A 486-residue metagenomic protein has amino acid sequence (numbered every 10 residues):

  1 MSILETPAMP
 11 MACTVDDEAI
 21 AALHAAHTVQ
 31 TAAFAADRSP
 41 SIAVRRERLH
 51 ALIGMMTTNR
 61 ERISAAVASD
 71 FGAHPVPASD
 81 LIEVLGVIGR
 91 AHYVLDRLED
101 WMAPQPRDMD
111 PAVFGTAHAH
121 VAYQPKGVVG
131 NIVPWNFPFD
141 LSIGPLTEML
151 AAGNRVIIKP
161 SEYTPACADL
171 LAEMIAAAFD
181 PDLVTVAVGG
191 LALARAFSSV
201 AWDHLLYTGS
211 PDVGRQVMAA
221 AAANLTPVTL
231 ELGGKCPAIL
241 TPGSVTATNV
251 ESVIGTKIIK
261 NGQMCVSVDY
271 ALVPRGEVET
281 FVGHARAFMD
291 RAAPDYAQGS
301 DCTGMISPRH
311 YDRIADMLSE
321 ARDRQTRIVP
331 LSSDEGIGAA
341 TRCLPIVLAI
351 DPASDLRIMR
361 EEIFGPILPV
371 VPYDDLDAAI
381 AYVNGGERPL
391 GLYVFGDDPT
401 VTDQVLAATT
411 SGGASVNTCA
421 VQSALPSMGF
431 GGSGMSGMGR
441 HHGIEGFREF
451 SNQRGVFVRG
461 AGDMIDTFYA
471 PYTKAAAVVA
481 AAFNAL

Functional and structural regions predicted by a protein language model:
M1-A119: N-terminal Rossmann-like NAD(P)+-binding subdomain of aldehyde/semialdehyde dehydrogenases
S2-I3, S41, I239, E335-G336 (+1 more regions): Conserved C-terminal structural/oligomerization subdomain of aldehyde/semialdehyde dehydrogenase
P10, D17-A19, F179, D212-A353 (+4 more regions): ALDH superfamily catalytic-core signature
L23, I42, R60, T246-A247 (+3 more regions): Residues at or immediately preceding the N-termini of alpha-helices
R38, I53-M56, R60, F71 (+14 more regions): Structural signal for hydrophobic packing residues in well-ordered secondary-structure cores of soluble enzyme domains
R45, A91, G153, V184 (+7 more regions): Residue-level signal for inorganic ion chemistry
D110-T248, Y373: Rossmann-like NAD(P) dinucleotide-binding subdomain of oxidoreductase/dehydrogenase enzymes
A168-L171, F197, V217, F281 (+3 more regions): Hydrophobic packing residues within well-ordered alpha-helices of enzyme cores
